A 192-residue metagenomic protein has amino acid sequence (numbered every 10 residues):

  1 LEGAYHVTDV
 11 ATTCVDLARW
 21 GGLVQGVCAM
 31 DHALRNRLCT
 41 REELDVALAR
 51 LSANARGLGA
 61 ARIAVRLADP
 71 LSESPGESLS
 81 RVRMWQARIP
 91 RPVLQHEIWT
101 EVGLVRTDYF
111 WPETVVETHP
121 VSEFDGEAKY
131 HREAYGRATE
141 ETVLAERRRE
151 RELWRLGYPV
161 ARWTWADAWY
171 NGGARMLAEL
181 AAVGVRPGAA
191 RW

Functional and structural regions predicted by a protein language model:
L1-E42: Hydrophobic alpha-helical segments and helix pairs
L34-W192: Surface segments flanking catalytic/ligand-binding clefts of nucleic-acid enzymes
